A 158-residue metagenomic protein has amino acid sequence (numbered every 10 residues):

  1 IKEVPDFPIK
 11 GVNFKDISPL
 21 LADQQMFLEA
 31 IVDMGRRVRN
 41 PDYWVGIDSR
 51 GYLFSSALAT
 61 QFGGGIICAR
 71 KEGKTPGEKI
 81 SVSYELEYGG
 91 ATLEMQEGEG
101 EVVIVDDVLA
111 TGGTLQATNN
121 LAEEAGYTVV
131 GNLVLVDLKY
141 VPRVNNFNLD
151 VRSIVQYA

Functional and structural regions predicted by a protein language model:
I1-N40: Active-site-facing substrate-recognition patch
M34-D42, G98, E123: Phosphate/pyrophosphate-binding loops at sites that engage ATP/ADP/AMP, CoA/4′-phosphopantetheine, polyphosphate
P41-R50: Short glycine-rich phosphate-binding loop at a beta-alpha junction
G46, I104-V105: Generic enzyme active-site microenvironment
L53-F62, N119: Short Gly/Thr/Asp-enriched flexible loops that form oxyanion-binding sites at enzyme active sites
G64-V103: Short, glycine/charge-rich flexible loops or terminal/linker lids adjacent to PRPP-binding catalytic cores
D106-N119: Acidic, divalent-metal-coordinating active-site segment for phosphoryl/phosphodiester hydrolysis, typified by short
Q116-A158: PRPP-dependent phosphoribosyltransferase catalytic core
